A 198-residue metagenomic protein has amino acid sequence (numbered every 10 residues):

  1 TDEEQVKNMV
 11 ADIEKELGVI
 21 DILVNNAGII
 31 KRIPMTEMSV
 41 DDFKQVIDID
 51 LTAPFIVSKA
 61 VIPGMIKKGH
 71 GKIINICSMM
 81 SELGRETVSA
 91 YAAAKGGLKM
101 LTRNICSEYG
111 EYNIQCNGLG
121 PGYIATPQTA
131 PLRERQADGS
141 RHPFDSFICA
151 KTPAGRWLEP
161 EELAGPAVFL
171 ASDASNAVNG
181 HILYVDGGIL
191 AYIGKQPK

Functional and structural regions predicted by a protein language model:
T1-N8, V40, E161-E162: The beta1-alpha1 cofactor-binding region of Rossmann-like NAD(H)/NADP(H)-dependent oxidoreductases
P34-M35, D42-I47, F144, I148: Substrate-binding pocket helix/loop in short-chain dehydrogenase/reductase
M35-E37, L83-S89, E111-Y112, G155 (+1 more regions): Active-site loop immediately N-terminal to the catalytic Tyr-X3-Lys motif of short-chain dehydrogenase/reductase
F55, H70, R156-V185, L190: C-terminal substrate-recognition "lid" of short-chain dehydrogenase/reductases
S58, A94, T102: Active-site helix of classical SDR
P63, S107-E111, N176: Alpha-helical segment proximal to the catalytic Tyr-Lys
S78: Residue(s) in the substrate-gating loop at a strand-loop-helix junction that position the organic substrate next
